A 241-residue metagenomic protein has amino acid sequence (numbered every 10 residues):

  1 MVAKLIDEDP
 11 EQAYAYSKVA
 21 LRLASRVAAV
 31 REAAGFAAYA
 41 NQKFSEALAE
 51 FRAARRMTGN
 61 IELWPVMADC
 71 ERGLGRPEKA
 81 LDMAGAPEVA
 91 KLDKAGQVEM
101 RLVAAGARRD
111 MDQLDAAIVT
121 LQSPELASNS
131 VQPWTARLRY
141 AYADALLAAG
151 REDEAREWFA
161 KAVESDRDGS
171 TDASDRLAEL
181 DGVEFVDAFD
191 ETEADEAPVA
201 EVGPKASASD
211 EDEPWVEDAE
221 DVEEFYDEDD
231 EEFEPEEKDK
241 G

Functional and structural regions predicted by a protein language model:
M1, A33-A34, M67, A104 (+3 more regions): Structural register within alpha-helical repeat arrays
M1-R22, A33, Y39: Alpha-helical segment of the N-proximal tetratricopeptide repeat
K4-L5, A37, A68-C70, A107 (+1 more regions): Residue-level signature for tetratricopeptide repeat
I6-E8, N41, L74, M111 (+1 more regions): Structural motif corresponding to the intra-repeat A-B loop/turn of tetratricopeptide repeats
P10-E11, F44, P77, L114 (+3 more regions): TPR-repeat structural position
V30, L63-W64, A117, D172-A173: TPR alpha-solenoid repeat register
A208-G241: Intrinsically disordered, compositionally biased tail regions
